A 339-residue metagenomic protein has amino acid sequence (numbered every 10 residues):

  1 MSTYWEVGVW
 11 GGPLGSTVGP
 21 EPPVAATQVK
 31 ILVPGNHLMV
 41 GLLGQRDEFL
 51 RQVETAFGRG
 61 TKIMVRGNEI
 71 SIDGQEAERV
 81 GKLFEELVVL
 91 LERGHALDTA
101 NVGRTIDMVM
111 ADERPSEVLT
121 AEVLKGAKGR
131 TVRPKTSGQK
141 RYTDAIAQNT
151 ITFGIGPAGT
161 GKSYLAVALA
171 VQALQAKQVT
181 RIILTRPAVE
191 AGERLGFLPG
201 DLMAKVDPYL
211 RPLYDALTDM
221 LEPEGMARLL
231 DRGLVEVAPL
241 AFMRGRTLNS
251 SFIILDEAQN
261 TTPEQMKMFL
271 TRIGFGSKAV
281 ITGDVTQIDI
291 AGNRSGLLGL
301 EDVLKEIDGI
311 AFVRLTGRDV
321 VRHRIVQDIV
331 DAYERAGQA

Functional and structural regions predicted by a protein language model:
M1-V24: Terminal intrinsically disordered, low-complexity tails
V24-V40: Short glycine-/aliphatic-rich beta-strand segments at the starts of folded cytosolic domains
V33-G35, V65-G67, G74, R186 (+2 more regions): Flexible glycine-/small-residue-rich
L38-F57: Short amphipathic alpha-helix segments
R59-I63, F312-V313: A short linear hydrophobic-aromatic micro-motif
I63-L119: Interdomain "pre-motor" coupling segment immediately N-terminal to P-loop NTPase/helicase cores
D107-S137: Conserved loop-to-helix interface motifs that mediate assembly, gating, or partner/ligand docking in ancient ring
K125-S137, T143-L255, Q259-A339: Conserved helicase motor core of SF1/SF2 NTP-dependent helicases
